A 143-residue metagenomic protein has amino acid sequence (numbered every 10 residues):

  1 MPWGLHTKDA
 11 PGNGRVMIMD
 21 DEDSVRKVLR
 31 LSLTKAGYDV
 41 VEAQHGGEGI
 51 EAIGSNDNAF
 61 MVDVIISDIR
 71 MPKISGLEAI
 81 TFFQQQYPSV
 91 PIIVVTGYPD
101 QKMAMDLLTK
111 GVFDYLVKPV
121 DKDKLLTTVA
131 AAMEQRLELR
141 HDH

Functional and structural regions predicted by a protein language model:
M1-M17, A59, T127-H143: Non-catalytic signal-transmission and effector/linker regions of two-component phosphorelay proteins
E42-V64: Acidic, metal-coordinating helix/loop segments flanking the phosphotransfer/catalytic sites of two-component signaling
Q44-E48, S75-E78, P99: Acidic catalytic/metal-coordinating carboxylates
E51-S55, L77-S89: Short amphipathic alpha-helix used as the core "switch/output" element in two-component signaling
M71: Receiver (REC) domain active-site loop signature in two-component systems and cognate sites in sensor histidine kinases
K102, V120-V129: C-terminal output helix
